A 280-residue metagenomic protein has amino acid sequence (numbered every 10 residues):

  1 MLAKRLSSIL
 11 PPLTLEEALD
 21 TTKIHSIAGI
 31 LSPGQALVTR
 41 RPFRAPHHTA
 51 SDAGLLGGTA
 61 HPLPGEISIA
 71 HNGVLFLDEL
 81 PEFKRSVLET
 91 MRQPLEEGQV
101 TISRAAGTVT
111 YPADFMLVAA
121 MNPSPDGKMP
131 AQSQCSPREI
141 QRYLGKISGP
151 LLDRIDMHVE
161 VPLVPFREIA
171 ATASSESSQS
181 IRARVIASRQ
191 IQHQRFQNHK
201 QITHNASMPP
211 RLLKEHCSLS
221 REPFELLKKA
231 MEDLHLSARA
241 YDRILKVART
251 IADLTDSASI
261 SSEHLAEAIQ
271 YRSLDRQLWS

Functional and structural regions predicted by a protein language model:
M1-S32, E97: Walker A/P-loop
H25, G34-L37, S86-V87: Inter-lobe coupling/hinge segments of SF2-like helicase ATPases
L31-A45, V185, H199: Long, charged amphipathic helices and adjacent flexible linkers at domain junctions
L37-P42, H47-L75, T108: Conserved alpha-helical scaffold flanking the Walker A/P-loop in AAA+ ATPase domains
H61-P62, R85-W279: Basic, amphipathic alpha-helical bundle interface domains used for macromolecular binding and assembly
N72, D78-L80, T90: Walker B catalytic acidic pair
L75-F76, E82-F83, F166: Residues immediately C-terminal
